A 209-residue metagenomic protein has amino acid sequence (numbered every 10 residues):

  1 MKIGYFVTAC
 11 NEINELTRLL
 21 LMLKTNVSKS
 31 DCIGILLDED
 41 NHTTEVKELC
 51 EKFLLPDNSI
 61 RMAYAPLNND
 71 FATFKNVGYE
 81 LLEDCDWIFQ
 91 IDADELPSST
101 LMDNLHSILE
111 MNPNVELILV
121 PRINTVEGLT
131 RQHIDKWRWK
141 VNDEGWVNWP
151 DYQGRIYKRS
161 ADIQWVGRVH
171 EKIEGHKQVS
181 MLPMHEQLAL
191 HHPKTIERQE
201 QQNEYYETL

Functional and structural regions predicted by a protein language model:
M1-T25: N-proximal low-complexity "stem/linker" segments adjacent to membrane-targeting elements
I3, D31, D86, D94 (+1 more regions): Conserved acidic residues
C10, D38, R122: Histidine-centered beta-alpha loop that forms part of the nucleotide-sugar donor binding/catalytic region in diverse
R18-M22, E48-L49, V77, D103-S107: A short acidic, amphipathic alpha-helical/loop segment
L21-Y64: Acidic donor-binding segment of Leloir-type glycosyltransferases
Y64-F71: Short, acidic/glycine-rich phosphate-metal binding loop used to engage nucleotide
F71-Y79, W87, L96-L209: Catalytic-site signature of metal-activated, phosphate-bearing donor transferases, centered on the GT-A/GT-A-like
